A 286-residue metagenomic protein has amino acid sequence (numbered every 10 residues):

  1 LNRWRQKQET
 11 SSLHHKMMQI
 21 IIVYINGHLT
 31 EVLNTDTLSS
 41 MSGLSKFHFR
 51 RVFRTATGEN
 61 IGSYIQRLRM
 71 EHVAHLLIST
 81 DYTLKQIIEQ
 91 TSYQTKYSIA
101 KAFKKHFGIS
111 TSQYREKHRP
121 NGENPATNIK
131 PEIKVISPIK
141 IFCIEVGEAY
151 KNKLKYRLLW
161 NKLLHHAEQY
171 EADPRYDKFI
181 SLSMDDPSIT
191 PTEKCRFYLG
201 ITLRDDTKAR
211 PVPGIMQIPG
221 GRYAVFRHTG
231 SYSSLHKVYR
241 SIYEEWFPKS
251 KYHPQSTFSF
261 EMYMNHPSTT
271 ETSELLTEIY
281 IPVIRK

Functional and structural regions predicted by a protein language model:
L1-V23, G27, M41-S42, T55-S63 (+1 more regions): Short, Lys/Arg-enriched, Trp-marked, Pro/Gly-tolerant hinge/linker segments that flank
V23, G27, H48-T55, E59 (+4 more regions): A solvent-exposed interaction/effector surface
T30: Receiver (REC) domain switch/active-site region of two-component response regulators
T37-S39: A short alpha-helical element within helix-turn-helix/winged-helix DNA-binding domains across DNA-binding proteins
